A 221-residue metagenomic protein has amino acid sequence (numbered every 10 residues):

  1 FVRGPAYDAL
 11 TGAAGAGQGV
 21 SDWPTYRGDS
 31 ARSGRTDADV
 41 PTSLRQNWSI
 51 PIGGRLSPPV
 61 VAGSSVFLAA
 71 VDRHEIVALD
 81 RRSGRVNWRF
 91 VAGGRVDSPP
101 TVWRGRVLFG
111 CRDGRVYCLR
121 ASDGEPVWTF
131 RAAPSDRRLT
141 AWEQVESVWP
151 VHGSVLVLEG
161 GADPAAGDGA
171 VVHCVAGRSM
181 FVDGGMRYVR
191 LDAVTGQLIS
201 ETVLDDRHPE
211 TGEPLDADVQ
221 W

Functional and structural regions predicted by a protein language model:
F1-S57, F67, V71, E75-V77 (+5 more regions): Aromatic (tryptophan-biased) beta-strands that constitute blades/sheets of beta-rich domains
W23, G53-I76, G93-Y117, Q144-Y188 (+1 more regions): Repeat-blade elements of multi-bladed beta-propeller folds
T42, R82, W103, R112 (+3 more regions): Short, ordered coil/turn segments that flank beta-strands lining enzyme active or ligand-binding pockets
R82, G94, S122-D123, W149: A short beta-strand motif that forms part of the nucleic acid-binding face of small beta-barrel RNA-binding folds
